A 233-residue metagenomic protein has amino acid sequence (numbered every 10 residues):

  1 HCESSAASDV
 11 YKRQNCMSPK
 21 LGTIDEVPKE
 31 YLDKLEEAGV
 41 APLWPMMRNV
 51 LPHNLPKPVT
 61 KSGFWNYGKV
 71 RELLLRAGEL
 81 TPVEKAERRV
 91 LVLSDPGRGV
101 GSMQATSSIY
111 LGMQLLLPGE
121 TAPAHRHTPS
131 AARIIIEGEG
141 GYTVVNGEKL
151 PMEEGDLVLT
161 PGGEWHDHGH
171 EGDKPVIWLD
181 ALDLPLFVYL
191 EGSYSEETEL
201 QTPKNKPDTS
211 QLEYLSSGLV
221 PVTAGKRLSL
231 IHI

Functional and structural regions predicted by a protein language model:
H1-Q14, I231-H232: Single conserved hydrophobic/aromatic residue that forms the stacking wall/gate of nucleotide- or nucleobase-binding
S18-P28, E171-R227: Double-stranded beta-helix
S18-V50: C-terminal functional regions that serve as terminal interaction/effector modules
A41-P96: Low-complexity, highly charged intrinsically disordered N-terminal segments that act as targeting/localization
L80-E120: A short glycine-rich, His/Asp/Glu-containing loop-to-beta-strand
L117, T121-E154, E164: A short beta-strand-loop-beta hairpin characteristic of the jelly-roll/cupin
